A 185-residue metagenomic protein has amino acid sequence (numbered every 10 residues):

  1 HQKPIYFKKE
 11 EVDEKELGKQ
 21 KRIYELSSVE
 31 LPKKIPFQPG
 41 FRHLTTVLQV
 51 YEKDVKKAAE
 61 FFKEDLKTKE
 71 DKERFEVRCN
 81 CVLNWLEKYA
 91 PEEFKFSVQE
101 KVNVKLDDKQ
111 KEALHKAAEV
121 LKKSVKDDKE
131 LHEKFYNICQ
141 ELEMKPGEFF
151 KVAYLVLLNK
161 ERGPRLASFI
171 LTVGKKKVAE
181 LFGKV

Functional and structural regions predicted by a protein language model:
H1-P91, L158-V185: Catalytic adenosine-cofactor/nucleotide-binding cores of aminoacyl-tRNA synthetases and other
E14-P32, F61-L66, V98-Q99, V120-E143: Short amphipathic alpha-helical segments and their helix-coil junctions
K67, V98, V102, K134 (+2 more regions): Generic alpha-helix detector with strongest preference for long hydrophobic helices that associate with membranes
K72-K126: Aromatic-anchored, charged helix-turn/loop surface patch used as a conserved interaction hotspot
K105-L158: C-terminal accessory/binding modules appended to enzymatic or scaffolding proteins
